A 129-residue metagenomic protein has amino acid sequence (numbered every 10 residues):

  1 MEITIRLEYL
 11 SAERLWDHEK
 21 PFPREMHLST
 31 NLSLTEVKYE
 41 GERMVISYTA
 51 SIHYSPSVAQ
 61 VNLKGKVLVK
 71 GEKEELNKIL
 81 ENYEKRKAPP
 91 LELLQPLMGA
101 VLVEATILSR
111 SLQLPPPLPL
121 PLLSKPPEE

Functional and structural regions predicted by a protein language model:
M1-P96, R110, L114-E129: N-terminal intrinsically disordered, cationic/polar leader segments that include organellar targeting peptides
